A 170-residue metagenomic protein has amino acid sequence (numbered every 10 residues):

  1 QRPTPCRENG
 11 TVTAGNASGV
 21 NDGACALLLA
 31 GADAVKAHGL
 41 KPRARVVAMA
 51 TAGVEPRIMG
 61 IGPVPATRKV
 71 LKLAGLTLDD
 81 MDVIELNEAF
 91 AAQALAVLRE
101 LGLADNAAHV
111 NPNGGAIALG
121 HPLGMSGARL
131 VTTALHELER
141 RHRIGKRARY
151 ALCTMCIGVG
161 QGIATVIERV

Functional and structural regions predicted by a protein language model:
Q1-A32, A37, E100-L103, A107-H109 (+1 more regions): N-terminal extracellular/periplasmic Venus flytrap/periplasmic-binding protein-like
P3-T4, A50, L71-A74, A94 (+3 more regions): Structural signal for hydrophobic packing residues in well-ordered secondary-structure cores of soluble enzyme domains
N9-A26, V47-L73, E85-E88, A118-T133: Active-site pocket-shaping loop/turn-to-helix segments
T13-A30, G127-V170: Conserved beta-strand-centric core segments of catalytic alpha/beta enzyme folds
V35-P42, R68-V83, L101-D105, H142: Phosphate/pyrophosphate-binding loops at sites that engage ATP/ADP/AMP, CoA/4′-phosphopantetheine, polyphosphate
L40-T51, D79-E88, A108-N113, K146-C156: Beta-strand segments within the central parallel beta-sheet cores of soluble alpha/beta enzyme folds
V47, R68, D82-E85, A94-L98 (+3 more regions): Generic hydrophobic alpha-helical scaffold/packing signal
P56-P63, E88-A108, H121-S126, I163-V170: Short glycine/threonine-rich loop-to-helix capping motif typified by GTGT followed within a few residues by an Asp-Pro
